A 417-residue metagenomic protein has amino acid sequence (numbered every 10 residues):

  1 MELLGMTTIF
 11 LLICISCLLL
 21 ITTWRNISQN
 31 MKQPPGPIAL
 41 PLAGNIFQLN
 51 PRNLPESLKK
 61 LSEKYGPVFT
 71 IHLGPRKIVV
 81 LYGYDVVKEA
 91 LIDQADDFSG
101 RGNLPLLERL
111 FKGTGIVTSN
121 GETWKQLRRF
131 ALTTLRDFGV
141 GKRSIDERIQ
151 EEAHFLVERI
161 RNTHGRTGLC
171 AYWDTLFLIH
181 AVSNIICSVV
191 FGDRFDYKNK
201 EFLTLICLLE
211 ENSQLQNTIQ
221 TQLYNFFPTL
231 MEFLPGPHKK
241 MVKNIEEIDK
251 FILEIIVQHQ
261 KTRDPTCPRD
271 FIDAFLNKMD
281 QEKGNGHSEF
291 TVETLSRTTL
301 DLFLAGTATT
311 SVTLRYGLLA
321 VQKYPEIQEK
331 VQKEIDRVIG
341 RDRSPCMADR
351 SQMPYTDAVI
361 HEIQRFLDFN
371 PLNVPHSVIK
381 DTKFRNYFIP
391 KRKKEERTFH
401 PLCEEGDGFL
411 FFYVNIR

Functional and structural regions predicted by a protein language model:
M1-S16, H72-V79, G139-E151, R161-S188 (+7 more regions): Cytochrome P450
M1-S28, D85-L104: N-terminal membrane/targeting module of cytochrome P450s
N30-L49, L54-R148, W173-D174, L178-I185 (+1 more regions): Cytochrome P450 substrate-recognition site 1
I46-K59, E63-G66, E247-F251, S344-N386 (+2 more regions): Conserved cytochrome P450 K-helix E-x-x-R motif and the immediately C-terminal K′/meander segment
F47, R136-V140, G168, S183 (+5 more regions): Conserved cytochrome P450 catalytic core segment spanning the I/J/K helices
P75-K88, G113, R136, A153-E158 (+5 more regions): Hydrophobic mid-domain F-helix/FG-region of cytochrome P450s
T309-I327, Q332-E334: Cytochrome P450 catalytic-core helices
R397-R417: Conserved cytochrome P450 K-helix/beta-meander segment immediately N-terminal to the heme-binding cysteine loop
